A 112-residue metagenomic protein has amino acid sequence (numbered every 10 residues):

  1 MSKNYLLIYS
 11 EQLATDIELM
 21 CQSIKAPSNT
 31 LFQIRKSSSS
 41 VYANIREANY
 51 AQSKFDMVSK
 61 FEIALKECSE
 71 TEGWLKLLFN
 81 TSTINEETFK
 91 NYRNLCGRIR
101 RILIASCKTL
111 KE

Functional and structural regions predicted by a protein language model:
M1-E112: Amphipathic alpha-helical assembly/interaction segments
